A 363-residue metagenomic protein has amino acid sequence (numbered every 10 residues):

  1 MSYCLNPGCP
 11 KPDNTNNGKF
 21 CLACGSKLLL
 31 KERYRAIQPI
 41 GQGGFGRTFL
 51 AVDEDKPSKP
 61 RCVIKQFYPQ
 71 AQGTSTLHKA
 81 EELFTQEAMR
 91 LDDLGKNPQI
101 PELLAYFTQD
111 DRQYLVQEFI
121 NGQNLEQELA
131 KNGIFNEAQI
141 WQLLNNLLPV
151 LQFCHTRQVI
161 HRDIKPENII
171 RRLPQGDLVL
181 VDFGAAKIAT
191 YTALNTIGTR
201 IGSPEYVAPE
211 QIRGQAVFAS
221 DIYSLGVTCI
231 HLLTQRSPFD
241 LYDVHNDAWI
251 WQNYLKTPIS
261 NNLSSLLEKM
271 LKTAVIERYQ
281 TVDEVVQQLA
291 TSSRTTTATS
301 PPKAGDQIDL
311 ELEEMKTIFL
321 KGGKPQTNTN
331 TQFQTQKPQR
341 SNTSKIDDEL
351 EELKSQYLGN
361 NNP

Functional and structural regions predicted by a protein language model:
I37-G44, T48: Protein kinase glycine-rich loop
G73-D93: AlphaC helix of the eukaryotic protein kinase fold
Y106: Activation-segment/catalytic-loop signature of the eukaryotic protein kinase fold
D110-N124, E128: Conserved short submotifs of the Hanks-type protein kinase catalytic core that shape the nucleotide-binding pocket
L143-L144: Activation segment signature within eukaryotic-like protein kinase domains
H155-R172: Catalytic-loop of the protein kinase fold
N195-E210: Conserved activation segment of eukaryotic-like protein kinases, specifically the C-terminal portion of the activation
